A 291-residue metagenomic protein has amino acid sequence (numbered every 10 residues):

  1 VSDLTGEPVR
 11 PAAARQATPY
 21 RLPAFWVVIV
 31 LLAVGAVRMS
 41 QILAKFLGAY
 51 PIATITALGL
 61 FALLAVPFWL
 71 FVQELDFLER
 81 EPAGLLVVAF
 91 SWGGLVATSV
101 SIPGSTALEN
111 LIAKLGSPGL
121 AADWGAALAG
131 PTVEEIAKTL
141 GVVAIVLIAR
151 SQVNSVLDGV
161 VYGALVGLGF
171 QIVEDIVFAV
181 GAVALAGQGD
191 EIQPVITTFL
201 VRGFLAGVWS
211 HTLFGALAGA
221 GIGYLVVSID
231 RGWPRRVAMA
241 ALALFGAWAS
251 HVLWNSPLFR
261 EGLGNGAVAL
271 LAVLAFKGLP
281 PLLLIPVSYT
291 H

Functional and structural regions predicted by a protein language model:
V1-Y289: Hydrophobic alpha-helical segments at protein termini of multi-pass membrane proteins
